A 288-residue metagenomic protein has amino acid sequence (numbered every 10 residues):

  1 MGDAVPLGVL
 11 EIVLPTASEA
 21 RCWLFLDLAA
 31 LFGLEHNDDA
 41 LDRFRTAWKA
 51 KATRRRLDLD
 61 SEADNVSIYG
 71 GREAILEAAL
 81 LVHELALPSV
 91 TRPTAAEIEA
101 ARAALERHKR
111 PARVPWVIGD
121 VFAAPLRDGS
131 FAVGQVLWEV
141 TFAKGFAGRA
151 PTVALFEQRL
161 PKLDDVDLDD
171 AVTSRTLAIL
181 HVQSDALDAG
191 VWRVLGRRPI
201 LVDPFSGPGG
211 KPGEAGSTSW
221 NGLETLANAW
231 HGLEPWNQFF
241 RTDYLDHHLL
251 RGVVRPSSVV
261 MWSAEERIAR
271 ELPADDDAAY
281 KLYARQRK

Functional and structural regions predicted by a protein language model:
M1-T46: Short Lys/Arg-enriched alpha/beta "domain-start" segment
A50-A104, H108: Internal, Lys/Arg-enriched amphipathic helical interaction segments that engage polyanionic partners
R72, P125-G129, R159-L160: Short, flexible beta-strand-to-coil junctions
H83-G145: Short N-terminal edge-element motif at the start of the domain
F142-L155: Short, solvent-exposed secondary-structure boundary/capping segments
A154-E157, D167-V172: Intrinsic-disorder/low-complexity signal
D169-R255, V259, R267-I268: Long, low-complexity intrinsically disordered regions
P256-K288: Charge-rich, low-complexity intrinsically disordered segments
